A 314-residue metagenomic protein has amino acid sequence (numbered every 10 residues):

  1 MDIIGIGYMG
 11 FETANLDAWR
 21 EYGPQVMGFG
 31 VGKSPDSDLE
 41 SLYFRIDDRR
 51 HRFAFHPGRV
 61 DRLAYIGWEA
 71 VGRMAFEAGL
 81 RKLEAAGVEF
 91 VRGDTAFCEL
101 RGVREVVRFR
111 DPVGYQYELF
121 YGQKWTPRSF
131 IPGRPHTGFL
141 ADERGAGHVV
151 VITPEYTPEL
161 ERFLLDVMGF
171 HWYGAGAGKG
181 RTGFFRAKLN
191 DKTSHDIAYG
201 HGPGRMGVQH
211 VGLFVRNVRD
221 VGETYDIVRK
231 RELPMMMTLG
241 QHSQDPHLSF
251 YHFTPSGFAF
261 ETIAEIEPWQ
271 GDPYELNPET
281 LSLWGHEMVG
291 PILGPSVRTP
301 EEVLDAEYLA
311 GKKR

Functional and structural regions predicted by a protein language model:
M1-D17, L63-I66, K124-P158, M206-L213 (+3 more regions): N-terminal beta-strand motif that seeds the catalytic metal site of vicinal oxygen chelate
M1-H51, V151-S194: Core segments of cupin and vicinal oxygen chelate
G5-A14, G58-E84, E105-D111, G145-E155 (+2 more regions): Vicinal oxygen chelate
W19-P24, L83, G114, E159-L165 (+3 more regions): Conserved active-site tyrosine of GNAT-family acetyltransferases
K33-V71, R92-A96: Conserved donor-binding loop and adjoining core beta-sheet/short helix segment in diverse acyl/aminoacyl transferases
R49-A54, G114-Y117, D191-D196, G257-A259: Short, charged/polar, Gly/Pro-enriched secondary-structure boundary elements
E84-G145, G183-K188, E232-R314: Vicinal oxygen chelate
A177, T182-P246: A compositional/structural signature marking long, glycine- and acidic/polar-rich segments with frequent tryptophans
